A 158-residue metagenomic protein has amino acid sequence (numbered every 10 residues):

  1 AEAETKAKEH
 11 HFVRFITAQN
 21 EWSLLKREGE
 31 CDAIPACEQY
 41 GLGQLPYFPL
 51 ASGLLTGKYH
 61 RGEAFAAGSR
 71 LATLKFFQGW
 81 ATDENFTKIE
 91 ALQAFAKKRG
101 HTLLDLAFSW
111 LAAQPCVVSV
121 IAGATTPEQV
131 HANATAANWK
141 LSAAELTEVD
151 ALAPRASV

Functional and structural regions predicted by a protein language model:
A1-A151, A156: Beta/alpha (TIM)-barrel catalytic core signal, keyed to glycine-rich beta->alpha loops juxtaposed to Asp/Glu that bind
